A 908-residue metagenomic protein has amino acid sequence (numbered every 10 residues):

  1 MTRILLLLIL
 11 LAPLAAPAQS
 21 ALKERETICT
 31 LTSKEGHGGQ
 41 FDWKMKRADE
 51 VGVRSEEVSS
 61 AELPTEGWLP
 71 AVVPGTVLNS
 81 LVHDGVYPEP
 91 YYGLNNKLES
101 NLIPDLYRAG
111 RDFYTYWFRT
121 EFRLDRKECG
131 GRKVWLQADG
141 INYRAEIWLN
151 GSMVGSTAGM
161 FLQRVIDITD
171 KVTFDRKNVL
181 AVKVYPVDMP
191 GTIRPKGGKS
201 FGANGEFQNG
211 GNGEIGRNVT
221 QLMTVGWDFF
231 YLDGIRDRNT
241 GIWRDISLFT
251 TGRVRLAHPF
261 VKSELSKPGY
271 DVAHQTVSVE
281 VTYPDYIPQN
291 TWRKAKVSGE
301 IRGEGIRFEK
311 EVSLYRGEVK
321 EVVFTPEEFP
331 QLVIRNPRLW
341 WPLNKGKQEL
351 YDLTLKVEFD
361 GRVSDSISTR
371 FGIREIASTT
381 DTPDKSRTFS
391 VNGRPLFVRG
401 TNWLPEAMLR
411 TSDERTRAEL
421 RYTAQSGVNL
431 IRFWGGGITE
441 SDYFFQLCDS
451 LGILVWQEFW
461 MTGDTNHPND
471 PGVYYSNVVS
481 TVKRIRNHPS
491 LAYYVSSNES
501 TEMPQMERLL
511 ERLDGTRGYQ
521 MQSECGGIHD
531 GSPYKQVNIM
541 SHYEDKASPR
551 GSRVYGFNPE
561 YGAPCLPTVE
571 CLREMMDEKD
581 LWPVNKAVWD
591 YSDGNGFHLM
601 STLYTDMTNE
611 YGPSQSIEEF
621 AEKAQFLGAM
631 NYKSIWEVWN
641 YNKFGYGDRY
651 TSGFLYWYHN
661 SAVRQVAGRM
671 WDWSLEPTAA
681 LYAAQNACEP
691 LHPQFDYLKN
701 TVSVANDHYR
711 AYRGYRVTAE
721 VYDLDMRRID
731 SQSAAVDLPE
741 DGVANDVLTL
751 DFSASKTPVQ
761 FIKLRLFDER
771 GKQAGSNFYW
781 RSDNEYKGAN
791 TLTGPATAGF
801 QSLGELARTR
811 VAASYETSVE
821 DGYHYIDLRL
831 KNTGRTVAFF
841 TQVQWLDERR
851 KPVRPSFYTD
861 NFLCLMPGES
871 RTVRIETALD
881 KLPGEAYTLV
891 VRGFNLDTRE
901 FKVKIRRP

Functional and structural regions predicted by a protein language model:
S20-T27, A48-E50, D84, E89-P90 (+5 more regions): Accessory beta-strand-rich segments of carbohydrate-active enzymes
H37-V53, V72-V82, W227-F230, G234-G241 (+3 more regions): Substrate-binding clefts and catalytic carboxylate motifs of secreted carbohydrate-active enzymes
N79-L124, E128-Q137, N142-N150, G155-A158 (+5 more regions): Active-site-adjacent substrate/metal-binding segments within catalytic domains of carbohydrate-active enzymes
A138-I141, W292-E304, Y709-D725, T833-P852 (+1 more regions): Short acidic, flexible loop segments centered on an aromatic residue
D170-K177, E280-D381: Extended acidic/polar, glycine-enriched regions that form or flank non-catalytic beta-rich accessory modules
F308-N336, Y715, L724-T757, V853-D880: Intrinsically disordered, low-complexity Pro/Gly/Ser/Thr-rich segments with frequent PxxP/GP/PP motifs and embedded
N336-L350, L355-I367, D751-F800, E876-P908: Terminal connector regions
L430-G596, E610, K623-E637, Y641-G653 (+3 more regions): Substrate-binding/catalytic cleft of secreted carbohydrate-active enzymes, primarily glycoside hydrolases
